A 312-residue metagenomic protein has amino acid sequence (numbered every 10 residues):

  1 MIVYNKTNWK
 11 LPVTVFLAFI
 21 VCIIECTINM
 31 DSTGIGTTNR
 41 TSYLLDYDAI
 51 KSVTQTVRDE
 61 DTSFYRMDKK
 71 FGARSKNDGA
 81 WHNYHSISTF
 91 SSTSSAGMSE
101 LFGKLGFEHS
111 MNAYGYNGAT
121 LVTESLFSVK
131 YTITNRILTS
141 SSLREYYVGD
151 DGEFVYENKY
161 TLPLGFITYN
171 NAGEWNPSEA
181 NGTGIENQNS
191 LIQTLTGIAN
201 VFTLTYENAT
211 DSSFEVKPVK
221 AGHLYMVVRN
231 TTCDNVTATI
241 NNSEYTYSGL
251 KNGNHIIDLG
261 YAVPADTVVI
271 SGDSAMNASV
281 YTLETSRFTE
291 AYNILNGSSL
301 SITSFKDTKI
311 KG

Functional and structural regions predicted by a protein language model:
Y4-A18: Membrane-interfacial entry segments at the cytosolic side of transmembrane helices
V15-G312: Soluble catalytic regions of membrane-associated enzymes that act on cell-envelope and secretory-pathway components
